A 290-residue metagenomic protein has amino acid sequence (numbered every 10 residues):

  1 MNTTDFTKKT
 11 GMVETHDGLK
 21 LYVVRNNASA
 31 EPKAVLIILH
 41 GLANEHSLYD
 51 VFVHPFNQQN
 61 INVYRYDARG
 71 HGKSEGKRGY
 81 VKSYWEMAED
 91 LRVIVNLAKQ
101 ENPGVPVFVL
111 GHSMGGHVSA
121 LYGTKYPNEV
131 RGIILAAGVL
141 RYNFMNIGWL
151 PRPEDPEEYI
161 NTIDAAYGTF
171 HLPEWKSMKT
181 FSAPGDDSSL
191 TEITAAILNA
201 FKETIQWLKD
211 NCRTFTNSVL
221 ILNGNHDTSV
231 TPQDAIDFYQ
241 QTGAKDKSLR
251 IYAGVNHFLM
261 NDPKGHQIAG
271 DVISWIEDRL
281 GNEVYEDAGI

Functional and structural regions predicted by a protein language model:
M1-A28: N-terminal cap/lid segment of alpha/beta-hydrolase-fold proteins
A43-H46, G72-N102: Catalytic nucleophile-loop/oxyanion-hole region of alpha/beta-hydrolase and closely related hydrolase-like folds
V53-G76: Conserved alpha/beta-hydrolase
H112-T194: Alpha/beta-hydrolase-fold enzymes
F215, I221-N223: Short beta-strand/loop motif that positions the catalytic acidic residue of the alpha/beta-hydrolase fold
N217, T231-Q240: Short alpha-helix in the alpha/beta-hydrolase fold that links the catalytic acid
H226-V230: Acidic catalytic loop of the alpha/beta-hydrolase fold
A253-I290: Catalytic active-site module of serine/aspartate enzymes centered on a nucleophile-bearing elbow/loop
